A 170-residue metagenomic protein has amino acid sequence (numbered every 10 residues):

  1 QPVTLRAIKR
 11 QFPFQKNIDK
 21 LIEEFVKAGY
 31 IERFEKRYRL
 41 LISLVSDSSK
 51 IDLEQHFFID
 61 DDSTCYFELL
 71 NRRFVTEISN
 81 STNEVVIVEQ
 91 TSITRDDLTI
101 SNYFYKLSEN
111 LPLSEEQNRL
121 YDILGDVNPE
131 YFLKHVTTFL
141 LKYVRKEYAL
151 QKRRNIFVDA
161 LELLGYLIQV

Functional and structural regions predicted by a protein language model:
P2-F12, D122-L150: Short acidic, hydrophobic short linear motifs in intrinsically disordered regions
F12-K27, E147-L164: Short amphipathic alpha-helical interaction segments
E24-Y30, L44-S46: DNA-contacting interfaces and partner/effector-binding or oligomerization modules in DNA-centric proteins
E35-S46: Short, Lys/Arg-rich nucleic-acid/phosphate-binding segment
L44-S79: Short, amphipathic alpha-helical interaction segments positioned at domain boundaries
V86-P129: C-terminal scaffold of the Radical SAM
